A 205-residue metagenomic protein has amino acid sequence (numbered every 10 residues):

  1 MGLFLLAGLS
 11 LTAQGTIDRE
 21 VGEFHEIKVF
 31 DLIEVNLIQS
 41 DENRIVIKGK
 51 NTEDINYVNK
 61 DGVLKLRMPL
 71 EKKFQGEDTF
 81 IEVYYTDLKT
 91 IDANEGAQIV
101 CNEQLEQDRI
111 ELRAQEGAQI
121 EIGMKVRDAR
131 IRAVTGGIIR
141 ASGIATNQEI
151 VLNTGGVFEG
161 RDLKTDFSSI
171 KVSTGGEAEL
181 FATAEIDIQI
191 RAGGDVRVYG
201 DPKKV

Functional and structural regions predicted by a protein language model:
M1-V205: Intrinsically disordered, low-complexity terminal regions
